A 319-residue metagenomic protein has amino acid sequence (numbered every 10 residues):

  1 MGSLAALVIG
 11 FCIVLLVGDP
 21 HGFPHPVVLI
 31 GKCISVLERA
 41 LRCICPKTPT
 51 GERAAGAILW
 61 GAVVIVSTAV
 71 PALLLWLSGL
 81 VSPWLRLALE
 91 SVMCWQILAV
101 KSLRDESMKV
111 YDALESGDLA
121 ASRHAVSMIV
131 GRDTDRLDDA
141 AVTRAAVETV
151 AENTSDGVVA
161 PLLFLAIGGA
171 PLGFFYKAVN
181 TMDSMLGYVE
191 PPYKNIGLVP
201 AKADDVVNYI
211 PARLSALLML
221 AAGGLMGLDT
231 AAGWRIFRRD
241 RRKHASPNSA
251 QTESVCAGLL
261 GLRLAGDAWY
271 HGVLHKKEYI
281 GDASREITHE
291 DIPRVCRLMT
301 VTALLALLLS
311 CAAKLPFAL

Functional and structural regions predicted by a protein language model:
M1-F175, V179, G187-L319: Hydrophobic alpha-helical transmembrane segments
S184: Glycine-rich phosphate/dinucleotide-binding loop and adjoining beta-alpha-beta core of small-molecule
